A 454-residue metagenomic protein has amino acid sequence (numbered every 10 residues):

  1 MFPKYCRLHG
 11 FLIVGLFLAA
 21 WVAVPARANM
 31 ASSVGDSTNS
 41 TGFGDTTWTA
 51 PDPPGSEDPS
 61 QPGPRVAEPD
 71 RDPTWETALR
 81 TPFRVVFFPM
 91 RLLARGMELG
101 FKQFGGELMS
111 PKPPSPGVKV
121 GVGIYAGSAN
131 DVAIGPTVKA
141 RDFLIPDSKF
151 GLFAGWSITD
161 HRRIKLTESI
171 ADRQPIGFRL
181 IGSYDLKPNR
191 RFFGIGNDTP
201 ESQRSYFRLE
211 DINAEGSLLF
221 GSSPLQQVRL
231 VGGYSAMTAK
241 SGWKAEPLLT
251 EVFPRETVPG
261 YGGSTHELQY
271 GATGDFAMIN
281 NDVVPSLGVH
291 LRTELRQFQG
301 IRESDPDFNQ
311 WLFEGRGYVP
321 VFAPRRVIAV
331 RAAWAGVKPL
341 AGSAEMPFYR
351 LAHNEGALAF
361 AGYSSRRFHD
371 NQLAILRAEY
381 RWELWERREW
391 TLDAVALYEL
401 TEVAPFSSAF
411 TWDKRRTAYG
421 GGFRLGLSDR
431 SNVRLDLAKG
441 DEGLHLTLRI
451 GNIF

Functional and structural regions predicted by a protein language model:
G10-A23: Bacterial N-terminal signal peptides
M30-G182, R229-V231, E256-S286, E355-A357 (+5 more regions): Outer-membrane beta-barrel initiation region
K119-V122, K139, L248-G263, E267-L392 (+3 more regions): C-terminal outer-membrane beta-barrel translocator/porin domains of Gram-negative envelope proteins and their
G123-G127, G151-G155, E201-F207, S217 (+5 more regions): Outer-membrane beta-barrel domain signature
I124-D131, A140-D142, A154-D160, I170-D172 (+13 more regions): Transmembrane beta-strands of outer-membrane beta-barrel pores
A171, I195-E201, K244-F253, F308-L312 (+3 more regions): Flexible, surface-exposed loop regions and adjacent strand-edge segments of Gram-negative outer-membrane beta-barrel
R179-S217, W334-H353, V433, L444-L448: Outer-membrane beta-barrel translocator/channel fold
F423-L425, G443-F454: Outer-membrane beta-barrel "beta-signal"
